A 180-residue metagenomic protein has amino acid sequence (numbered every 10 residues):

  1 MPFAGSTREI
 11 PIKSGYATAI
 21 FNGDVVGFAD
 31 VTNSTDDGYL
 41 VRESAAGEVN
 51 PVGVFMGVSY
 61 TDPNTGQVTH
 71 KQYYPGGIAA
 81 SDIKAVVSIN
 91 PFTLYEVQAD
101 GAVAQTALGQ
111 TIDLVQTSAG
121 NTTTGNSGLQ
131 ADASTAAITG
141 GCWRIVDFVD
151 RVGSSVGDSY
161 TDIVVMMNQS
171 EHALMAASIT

Functional and structural regions predicted by a protein language model:
M1-T180: Surface-exposed, low-hydrophobicity beta-strand/loop segments enriched in small/polar/acidic residues
